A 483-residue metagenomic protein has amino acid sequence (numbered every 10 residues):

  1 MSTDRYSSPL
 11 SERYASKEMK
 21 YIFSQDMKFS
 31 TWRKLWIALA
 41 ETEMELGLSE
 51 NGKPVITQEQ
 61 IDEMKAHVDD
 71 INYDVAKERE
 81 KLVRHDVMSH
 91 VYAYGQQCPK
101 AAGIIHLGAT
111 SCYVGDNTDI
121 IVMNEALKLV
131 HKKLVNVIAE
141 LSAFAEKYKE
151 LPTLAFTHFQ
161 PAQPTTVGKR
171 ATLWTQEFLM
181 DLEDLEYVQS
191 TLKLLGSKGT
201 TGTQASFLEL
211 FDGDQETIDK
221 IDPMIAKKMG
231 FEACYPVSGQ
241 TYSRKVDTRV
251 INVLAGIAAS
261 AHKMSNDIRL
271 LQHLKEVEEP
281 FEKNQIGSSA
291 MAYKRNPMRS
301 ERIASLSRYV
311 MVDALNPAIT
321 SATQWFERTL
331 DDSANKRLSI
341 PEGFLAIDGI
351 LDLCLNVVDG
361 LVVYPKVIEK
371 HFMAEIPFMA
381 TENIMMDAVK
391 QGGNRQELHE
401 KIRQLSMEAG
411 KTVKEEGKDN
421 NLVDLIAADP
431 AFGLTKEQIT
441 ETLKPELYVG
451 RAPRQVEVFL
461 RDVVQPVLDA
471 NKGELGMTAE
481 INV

Functional and structural regions predicted by a protein language model:
S2-A205, F211-A226, G287-S288, M298-R302 (+3 more regions): A helix-coil-helix interface module used to build multimeric assemblies and to scaffold catalytic/cofactor sites
K20-S24, V75-K77, Q285-S305, E327-E342 (+4 more regions): Short beta-alpha connecting loops at secondary-structure transitions that line or flank enzyme active sites
T31-L35, K294, E375-T381, K401-I402 (+1 more regions): Short acidic alpha-helix initiation/capping motifs at coil-to-helix transition points, especially at protein N-termini
N124-V135, S142, G168, T172-T175 (+7 more regions): Short amphipathic alpha-helical segments with heptad-repeat character
E146-G168, E278-K294, E327-A334, D359-M379: Glycine-rich cofactor-pocket loops
D181, E232, G239-S333, R337-L338: Glycine-rich anion/phosphate-binding loop at the beta-strand->alpha-helix junction
E278, K401-E408: Active/binding-pocket-proximal capping segment
Y309-R395, K401: Long, amphipathic alpha-helical stalk/connector segments used for oligomerization, subunit docking, or mechanical
